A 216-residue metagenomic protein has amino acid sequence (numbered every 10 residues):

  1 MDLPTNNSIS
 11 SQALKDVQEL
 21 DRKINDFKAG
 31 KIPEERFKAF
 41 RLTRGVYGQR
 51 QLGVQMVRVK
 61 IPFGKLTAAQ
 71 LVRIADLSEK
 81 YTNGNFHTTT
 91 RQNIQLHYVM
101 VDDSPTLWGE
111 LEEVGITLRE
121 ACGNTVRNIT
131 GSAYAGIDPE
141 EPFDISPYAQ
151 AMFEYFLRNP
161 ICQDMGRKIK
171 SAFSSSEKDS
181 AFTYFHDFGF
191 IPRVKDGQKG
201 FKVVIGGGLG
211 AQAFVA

Functional and structural regions predicted by a protein language model:
M1-V57, A69, R73, L77 (+4 more regions): Iron-sulfur (Fe-S) cluster-binding modules
K28-I32, V54-Q198: Small-residue-enriched alpha-helical segments and adjacent helix-cap loops that form tight helix-helix packing
A121, V204-G206: Non-cysteine beta-strand/loop elements that form the S-adenosyl-L-methionine
V215-A216: A short, charged helix-loop
